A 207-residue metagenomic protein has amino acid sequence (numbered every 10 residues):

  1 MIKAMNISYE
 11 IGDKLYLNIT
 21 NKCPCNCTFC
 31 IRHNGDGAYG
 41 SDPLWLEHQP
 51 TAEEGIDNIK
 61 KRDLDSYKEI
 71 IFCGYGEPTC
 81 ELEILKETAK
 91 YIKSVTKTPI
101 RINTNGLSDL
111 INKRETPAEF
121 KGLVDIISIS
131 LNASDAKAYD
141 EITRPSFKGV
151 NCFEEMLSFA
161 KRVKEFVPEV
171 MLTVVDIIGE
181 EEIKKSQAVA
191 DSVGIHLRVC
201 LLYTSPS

Functional and structural regions predicted by a protein language model:
I2-A4, I56-I59, K113-P117, S158: A generic local structural motif
A4-T51: Canonical Radical SAM [4Fe-4S] cluster-binding loop centered on the CxxxCxxC motif and its immediate flanking residues
Y9-I11, R62-D65, K121-G122: Flexible, charged surface loops at secondary-structure boundaries
L17, I70-F72, Y139: Generic structural signal for conserved hydrophobic packing positions in ordered secondary structure
H33-I71, E83: Conserved alpha-helical substructure of the radical SAM core
Y75-L202: Conserved AdoMet/S-adenosylmethionine-binding subsite of the radical SAM
Y203-S207: Conserved small/polar residues in nucleotide/adenosyl-binding loops
